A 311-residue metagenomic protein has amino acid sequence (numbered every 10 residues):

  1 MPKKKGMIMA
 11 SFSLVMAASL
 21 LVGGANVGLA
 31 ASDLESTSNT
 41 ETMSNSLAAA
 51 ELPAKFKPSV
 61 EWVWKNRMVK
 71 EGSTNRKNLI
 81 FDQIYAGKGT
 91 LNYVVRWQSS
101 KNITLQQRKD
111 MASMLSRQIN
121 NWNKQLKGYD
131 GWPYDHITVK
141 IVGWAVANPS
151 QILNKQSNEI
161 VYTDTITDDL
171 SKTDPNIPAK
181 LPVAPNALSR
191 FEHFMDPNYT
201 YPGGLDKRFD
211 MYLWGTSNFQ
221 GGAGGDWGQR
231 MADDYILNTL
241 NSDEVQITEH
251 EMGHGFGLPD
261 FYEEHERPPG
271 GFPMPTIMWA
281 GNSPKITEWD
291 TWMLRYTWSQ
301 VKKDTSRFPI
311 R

Functional and structural regions predicted by a protein language model:
P2-L170: N-terminal low-structure segments adjacent to metalloprotease catalytic domains across cellular compartments
N78-Q83, K124-Y129, H193-T200, D260-P268: Intrinsically disordered, low-complexity boundary segments flanking structured domains
A86-K88, Y199-K207, P269-F272: Extracellular/periplasmic catalytic domains that process cell-envelope and extracellular macromolecules
N92-R96, D210-Y212, I236, I277-W279: Ordered hydrophobic segments in well-structured contexts
R96-Q98, V142-W144, W214-S217, L258-F261 (+1 more regions): Active-site-proximal beta-strand/loop segments in catalytic clefts of secreted hydrolases
K101-Q106, S217-G228, P284-W289: Short, surface-exposed beta-strand/loop "edge" segments at domain boundaries and coil↔beta transitions
Y129-Q246: Metzincin-family zinc-dependent endopeptidase catalytic domain
G228-K303, R307-R311: The catalytic-center signature of Zn2+-dependent metalloproteases
